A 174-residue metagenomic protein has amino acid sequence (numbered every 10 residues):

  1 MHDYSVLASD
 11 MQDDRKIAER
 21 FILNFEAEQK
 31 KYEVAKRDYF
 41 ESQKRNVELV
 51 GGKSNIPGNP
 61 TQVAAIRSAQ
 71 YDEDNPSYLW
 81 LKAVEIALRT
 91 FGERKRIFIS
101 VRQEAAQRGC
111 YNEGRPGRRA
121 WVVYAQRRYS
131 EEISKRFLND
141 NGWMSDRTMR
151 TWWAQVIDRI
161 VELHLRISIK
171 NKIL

Functional and structural regions predicted by a protein language model:
M1-T90, E162-L174: N-terminal interaction/assembly modules
K30, E104, A154: Residue-level marker of positions within ordered structural domains that often coincide with functionally constrained
V50-G51, P57, R108, E113-P116 (+1 more regions): Feature targets compositionally biased, intrinsically disordered low-complexity regions with long contiguous runs
V84, F98-I99, V156: Hydrophobic beta-strand residues in large extracellular and virion-surface proteins
F91-Y129: Short amphipathic alpha helix immediately N-terminal
A120-A125, Y129-I167: DNA major-groove recognition helices of helix-turn-helix
